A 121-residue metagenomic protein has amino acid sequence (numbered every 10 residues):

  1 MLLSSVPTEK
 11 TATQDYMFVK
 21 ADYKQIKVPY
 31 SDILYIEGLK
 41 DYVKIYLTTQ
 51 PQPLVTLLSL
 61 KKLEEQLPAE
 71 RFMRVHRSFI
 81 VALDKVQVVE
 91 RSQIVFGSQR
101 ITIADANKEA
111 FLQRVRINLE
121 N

Functional and structural regions predicted by a protein language model:
L2-F96: Conserved binding/recognition cores within well-folded domains
I45-V55, V95-Q113, N118: Short, surface-exposed polybasic-and-hydrophobic patches located at secondary-structure transitions
N121: Charged phosphate-binding loop/patch that engages nucleotide di/tri-phosphates or the phosphate backbone of nucleic
